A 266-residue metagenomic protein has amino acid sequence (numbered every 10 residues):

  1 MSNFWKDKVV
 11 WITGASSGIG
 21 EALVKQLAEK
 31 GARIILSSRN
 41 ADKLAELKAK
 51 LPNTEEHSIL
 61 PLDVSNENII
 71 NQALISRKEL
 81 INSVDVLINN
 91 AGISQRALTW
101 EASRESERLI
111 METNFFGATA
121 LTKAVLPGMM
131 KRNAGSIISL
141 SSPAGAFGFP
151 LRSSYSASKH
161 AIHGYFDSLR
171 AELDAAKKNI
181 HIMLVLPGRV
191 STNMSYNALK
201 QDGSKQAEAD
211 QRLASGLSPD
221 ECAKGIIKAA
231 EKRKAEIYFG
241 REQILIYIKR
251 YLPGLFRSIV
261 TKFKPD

Functional and structural regions predicted by a protein language model:
V9, S16-S17: Conserved glycine-rich cofactor-binding loop
K30-L47: Conserved glycine-rich Rossmann-like NAD(P)H-binding loop of the short-chain dehydrogenase/reductase
L62-Q72, R104: The beta1-alpha1 cofactor-binding region of Rossmann-like NAD(H)/NADP(H)-dependent oxidoreductases
L98-T99, S103-R108: Substrate-binding pocket helix/loop in short-chain dehydrogenase/reductase
T122, S158: Active-site helix of classical SDR
S142: Residue(s) in the substrate-gating loop at a strand-loop-helix junction that position the organic substrate next
D174-G240: SDR active-site lid
